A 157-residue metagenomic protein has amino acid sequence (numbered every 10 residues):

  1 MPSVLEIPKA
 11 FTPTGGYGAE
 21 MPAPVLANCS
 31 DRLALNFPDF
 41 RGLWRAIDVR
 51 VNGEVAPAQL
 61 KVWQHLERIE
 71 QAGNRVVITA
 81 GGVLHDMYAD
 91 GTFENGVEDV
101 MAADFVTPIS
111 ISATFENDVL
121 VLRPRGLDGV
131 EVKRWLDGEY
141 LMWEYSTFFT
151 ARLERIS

Functional and structural regions predicted by a protein language model:
M1-V77, T92, I156-S157: Amphipathic/hydrophobic helical signal segments and adjacent flexible N-terminal regions that mediate secretion
D39, Q64, R75, P108-S110 (+2 more regions): Intrinsic-disorder/low-complexity, polar/charged segments enriched in Ser/Thr/Lys/Arg/Asp/Glu/Gln
L43-R45, S112, R152: Residues located in well-ordered beta-strands
V51-N52, V77-W135: Contiguous, well-ordered beta-strand patches that form the walls/edges of small beta-barrel/beta-sandwich domains
E67-Q71, A113, R134, W143: Polar/charged side chains located within well-ordered beta-strands of beta-rich proteins
Y140-T147: Short, exposed beta-strand-loop hairpins at the edges of beta-sheets in extracellular/periplasmic proteins
T150-I156: Edge beta-strands of extracellular beta-sandwich domains
